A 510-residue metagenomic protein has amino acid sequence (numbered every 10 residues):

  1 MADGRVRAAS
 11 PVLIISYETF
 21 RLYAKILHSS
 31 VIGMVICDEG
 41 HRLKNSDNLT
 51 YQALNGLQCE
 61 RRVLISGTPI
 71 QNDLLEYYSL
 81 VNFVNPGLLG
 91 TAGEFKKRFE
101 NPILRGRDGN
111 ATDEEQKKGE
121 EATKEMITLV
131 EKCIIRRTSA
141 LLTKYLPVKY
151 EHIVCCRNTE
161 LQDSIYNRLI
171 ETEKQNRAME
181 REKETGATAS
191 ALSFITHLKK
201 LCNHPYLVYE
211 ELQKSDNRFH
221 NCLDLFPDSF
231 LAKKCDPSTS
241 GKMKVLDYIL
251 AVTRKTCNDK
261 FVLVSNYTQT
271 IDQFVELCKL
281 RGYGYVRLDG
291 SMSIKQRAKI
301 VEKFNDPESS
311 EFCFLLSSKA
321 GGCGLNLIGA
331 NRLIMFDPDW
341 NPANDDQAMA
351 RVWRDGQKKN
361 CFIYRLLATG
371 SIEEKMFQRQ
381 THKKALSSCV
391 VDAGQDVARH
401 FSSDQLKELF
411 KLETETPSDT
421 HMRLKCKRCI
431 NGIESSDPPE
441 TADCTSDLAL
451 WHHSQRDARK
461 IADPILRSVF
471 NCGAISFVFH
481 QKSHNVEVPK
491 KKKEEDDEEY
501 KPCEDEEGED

Functional and structural regions predicted by a protein language model:
M1-M34, N48-Q52, G56: Conserved helix/coil segment N-terminal to the catalytic DExD/H
A8-V12, V31-M34, C59-V63, Y78 (+2 more regions): Loop/turn-to-beta-strand initiation segments
I14-S16, S66, V130, L263 (+1 more regions): Hydrophobic beta-strand scaffold positions of dinucleotide-using enzymes
M34, R42, Y51-I135, M179-E182: Conserved P-loop NTPase motor "coupling/switch" region that bridges the ATPase
D38-E39, F336: Walker B catalytic acidic pair
K44-D47, L57-R98, L142-E171, Q296 (+1 more regions): SF2 helicase/translocase ATPase core recognition
K144-Q162, I170, E182-C313, K319-A320 (+3 more regions): Conserved Helicase C-terminal RecA-like lobe
T188-A191, A368-D510: C-terminal accessory region of SF2 helicases/translocases
